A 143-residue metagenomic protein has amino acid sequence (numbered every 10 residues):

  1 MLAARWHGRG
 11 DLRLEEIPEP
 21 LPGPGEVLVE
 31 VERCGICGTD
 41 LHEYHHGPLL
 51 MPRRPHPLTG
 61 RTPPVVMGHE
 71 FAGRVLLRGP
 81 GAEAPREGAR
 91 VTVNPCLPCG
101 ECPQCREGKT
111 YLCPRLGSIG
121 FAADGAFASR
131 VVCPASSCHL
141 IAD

Functional and structural regions predicted by a protein language model:
M1-A4: Short structural boundary motif marking the start of a folded domain
W6, Y44, L76-G79, C105-E107 (+2 more regions): Short beta-strand-to-turn element immediately C-terminal to the catalytic PLP-Schiff-base lysine in fold type I
H7, H42, H69: Histidine-centered active-site/metal-ligand motif
G10-E15, G38-T39: Short N-terminal binding/cap micro-motifs at the start of the first secondary-structure element
P20-C34, L49-P103, S137, A142: Glycine-rich beta-strand-centered segment in the early N-terminal region that forms part of a ligand/cofactor-binding
G38, L97-L112: Local cysteine-cluster metal-coordination motifs and their immediate loop/turn environment, predominantly Fe-S cluster
L41-H46, L50-R53, E107-A123: Iron-sulfur (Fe-S) cluster-binding segments and ferredoxin-like electron-carrier domains, especially [2Fe-2S]
E101-Q104, A122-P134: A structural motif shared across PLP-dependent enzymes of the aminotransferase-like
